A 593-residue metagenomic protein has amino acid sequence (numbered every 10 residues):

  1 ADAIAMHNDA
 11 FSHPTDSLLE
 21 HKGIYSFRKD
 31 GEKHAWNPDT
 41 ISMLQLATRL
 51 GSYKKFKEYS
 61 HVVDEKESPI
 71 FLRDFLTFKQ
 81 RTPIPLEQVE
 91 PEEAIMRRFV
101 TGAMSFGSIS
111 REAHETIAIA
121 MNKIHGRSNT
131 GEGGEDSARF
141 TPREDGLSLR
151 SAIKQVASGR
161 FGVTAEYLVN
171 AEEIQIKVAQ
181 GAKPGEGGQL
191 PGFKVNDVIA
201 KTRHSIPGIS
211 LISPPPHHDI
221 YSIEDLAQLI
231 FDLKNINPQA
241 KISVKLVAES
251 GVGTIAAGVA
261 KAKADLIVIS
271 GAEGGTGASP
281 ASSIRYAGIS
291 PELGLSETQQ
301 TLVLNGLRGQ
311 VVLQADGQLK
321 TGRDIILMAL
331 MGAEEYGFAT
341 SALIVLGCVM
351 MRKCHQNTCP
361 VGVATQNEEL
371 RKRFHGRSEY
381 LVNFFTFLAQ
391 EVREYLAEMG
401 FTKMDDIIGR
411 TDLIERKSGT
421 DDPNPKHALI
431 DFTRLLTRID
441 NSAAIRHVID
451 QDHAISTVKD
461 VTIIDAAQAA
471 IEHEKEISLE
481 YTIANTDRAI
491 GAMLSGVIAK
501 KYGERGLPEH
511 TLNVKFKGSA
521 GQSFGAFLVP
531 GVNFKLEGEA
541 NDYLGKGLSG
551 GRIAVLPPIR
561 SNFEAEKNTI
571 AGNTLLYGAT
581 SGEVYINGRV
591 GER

Functional and structural regions predicted by a protein language model:
A1, Y336, I344-T411, E415: Active-site or pore-adjacent capping/gating segments
A1-G162, A171, K177-P184, F193 (+1 more regions): Flexible, glycine-rich loop/tail regions that form catalytic "lids" or insertion modules at the edges of active sites
M96-T101, P184, T202-H217, K234-Q239 (+4 more regions): Gly-rich Lys/Arg/Thr-decorated short loops/hinges at beta-loop-alpha junctions or inter-strand turns that position
M121, L226, V259, I267 (+4 more regions): Conserved, mostly hydrophobic/aromatic
K194-T202, A264-G275, R285-T298, L330-L370: Flexible glycine/proline-rich, aromatic-decorated loop/lid segments
L229-I236, Y286-L313: Alpha-helix-loop-beta-strand connector modules within alpha/beta enzyme cores
S250-A262, K320-A333: Catalytic cores of alpha/beta
L370-R371, V382, L396-M399, I408-T411 (+2 more regions): Long, distal/terminal scaffolding or interaction modules with repetitive or compositionally biased sequence
